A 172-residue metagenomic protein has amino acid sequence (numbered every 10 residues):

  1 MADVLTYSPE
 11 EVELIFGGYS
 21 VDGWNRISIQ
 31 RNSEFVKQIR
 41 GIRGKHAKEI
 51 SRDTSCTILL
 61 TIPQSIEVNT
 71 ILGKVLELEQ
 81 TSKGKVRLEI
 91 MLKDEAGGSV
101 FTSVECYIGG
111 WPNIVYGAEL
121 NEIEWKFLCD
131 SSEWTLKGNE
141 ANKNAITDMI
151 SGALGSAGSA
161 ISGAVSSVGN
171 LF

Functional and structural regions predicted by a protein language model:
M1-E67, G98, C106-E122: Solvent-exposed edge beta-strands and adjacent loop segments that serve as assembly or binding interfaces
M1-F35, S132-F172: Polar/acidic, low-complexity leader/linker segments enriched in S/T/G and N/D
L59-P63, M91-K93, K126-D130: Residue-level recognition of well-ordered beta-strand positions that form the cores of beta-sheet-rich folds across
E67-G73: Short, conserved charged micro-motifs
G73-Q80, V104-Y107, E122, E140-N144: "Short basic amphipathic alpha-helical interaction patches in structured regions
G73-T102: Short, acidic/charged, Gly/Pro-enriched secondary-structure junctions
G98-V100, L128-C129, T147-D148: Short alpha-helical linear motifs
N121-L136: Short solvent-exposed strand/turn elements
